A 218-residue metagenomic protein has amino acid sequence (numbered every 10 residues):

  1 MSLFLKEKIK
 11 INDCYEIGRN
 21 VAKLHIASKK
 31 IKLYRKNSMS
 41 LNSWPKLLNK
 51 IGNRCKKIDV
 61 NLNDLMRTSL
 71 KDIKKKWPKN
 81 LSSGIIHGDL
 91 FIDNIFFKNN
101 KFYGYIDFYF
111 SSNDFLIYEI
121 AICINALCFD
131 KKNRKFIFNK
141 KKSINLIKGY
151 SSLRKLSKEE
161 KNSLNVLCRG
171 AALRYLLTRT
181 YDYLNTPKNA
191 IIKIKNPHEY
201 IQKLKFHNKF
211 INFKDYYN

Functional and structural regions predicted by a protein language model:
M1-I9, N49-N53, L173-N189: A glycine-centered beta->alpha junction motif in the catalytic cores of kinase/phosphotransferase enzymes
M1-K32: ATP-binding pocket architecture of kinase catalytic cores
N12, K158-C168: All-alpha amphipathic helical-bundle segments outside canonical DNA-binding/catalytic cores that form hydrophobic
D13-I17, P45-I51, I85-G88, I92-F97 (+3 more regions): Structured catalytic core of nucleotide-sugar glycosyltransferases
N37-K76: Active-site catalytic-loop/activation-segment of kinase and kinase-like phosphoryl-transfer enzymes
I73-Y118: Active-site acidic catalytic loop and adjacent metal/ATP-binding pocket of ATP-dependent phosphoryl transfer enzymes
I117-R154, A171-T186: Active-site activation/catalytic loop segments of kinase-like enzymes and analogous catalytic loops in related
Y175-N218: ATP/Mg2+ or Mg2+-diphosphate-binding catalytic cores that bind nucleotide phosphates or diphosphates via glycine-rich
